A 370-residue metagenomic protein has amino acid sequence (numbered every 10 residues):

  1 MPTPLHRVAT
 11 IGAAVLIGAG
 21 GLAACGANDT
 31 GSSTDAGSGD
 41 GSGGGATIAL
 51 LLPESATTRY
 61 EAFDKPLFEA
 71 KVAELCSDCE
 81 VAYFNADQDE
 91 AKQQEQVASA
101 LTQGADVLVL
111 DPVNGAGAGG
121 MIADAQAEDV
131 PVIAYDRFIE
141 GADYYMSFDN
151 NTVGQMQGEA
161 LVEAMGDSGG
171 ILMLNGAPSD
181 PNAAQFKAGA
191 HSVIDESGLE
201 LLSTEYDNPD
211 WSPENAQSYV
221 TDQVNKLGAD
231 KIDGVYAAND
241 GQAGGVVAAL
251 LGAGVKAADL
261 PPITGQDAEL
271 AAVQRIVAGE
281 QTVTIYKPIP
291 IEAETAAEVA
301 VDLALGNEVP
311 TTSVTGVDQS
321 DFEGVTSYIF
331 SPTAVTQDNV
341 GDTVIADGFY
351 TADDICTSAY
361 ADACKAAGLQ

Functional and structural regions predicted by a protein language model:
P2-V8, G12, I17, A24-Q370: A residue-level marker of the well-folded mature domains of exported/periplasmic proteins
